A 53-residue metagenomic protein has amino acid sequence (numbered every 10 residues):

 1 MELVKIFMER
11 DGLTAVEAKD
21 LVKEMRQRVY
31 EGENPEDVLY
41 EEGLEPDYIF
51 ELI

Functional and structural regions predicted by a protein language model:
M1-D20: N-terminal acidic leader/helix
F7-D11, M25, E42: Generic structural signal for hydrophobic core residues of well-folded globular domains
D20-V29: Amphipathic, charged-and-aliphatic alpha-helical interface segments that function as noncatalytic docking
R28, G32-I53: Long, compositionally biased
